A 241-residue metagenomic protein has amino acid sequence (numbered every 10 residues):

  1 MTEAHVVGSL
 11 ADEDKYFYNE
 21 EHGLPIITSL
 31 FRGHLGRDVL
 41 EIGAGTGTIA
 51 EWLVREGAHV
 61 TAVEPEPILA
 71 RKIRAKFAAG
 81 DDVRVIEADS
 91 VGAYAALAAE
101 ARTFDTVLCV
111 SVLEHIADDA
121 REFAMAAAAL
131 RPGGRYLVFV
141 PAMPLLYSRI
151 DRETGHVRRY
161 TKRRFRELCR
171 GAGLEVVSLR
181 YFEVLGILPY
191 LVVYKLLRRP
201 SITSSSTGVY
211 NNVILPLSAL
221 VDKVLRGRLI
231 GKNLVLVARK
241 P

Functional and structural regions predicted by a protein language model:
M1-R102, T106-V110, F123, G227-L234: Conserved N-terminal segment of class I S-adenosyl-L-methionine
Y94, P144-L146, L185: Feature marks short, surface-exposed loop/turn motifs that line or immediately flank catalytic pockets and channel
S111-H115: A short His-aromatic
A120-R135: A short glycine-rich, Lys/Arg-flanked "PGG" loop and its adjoining helix->strand segment in the class I
Y136-R158, K162-R170: Short, glycine-/aromatic-enriched active-site segment of Class I SAM-dependent methyltransferases
L174-V184: Conserved S-adenosyl-L-methionine
G186-P241: A C-terminal cap/extension of S-adenosyl-L-methionine-dependent methyltransferases that defines the acceptor-substrate
